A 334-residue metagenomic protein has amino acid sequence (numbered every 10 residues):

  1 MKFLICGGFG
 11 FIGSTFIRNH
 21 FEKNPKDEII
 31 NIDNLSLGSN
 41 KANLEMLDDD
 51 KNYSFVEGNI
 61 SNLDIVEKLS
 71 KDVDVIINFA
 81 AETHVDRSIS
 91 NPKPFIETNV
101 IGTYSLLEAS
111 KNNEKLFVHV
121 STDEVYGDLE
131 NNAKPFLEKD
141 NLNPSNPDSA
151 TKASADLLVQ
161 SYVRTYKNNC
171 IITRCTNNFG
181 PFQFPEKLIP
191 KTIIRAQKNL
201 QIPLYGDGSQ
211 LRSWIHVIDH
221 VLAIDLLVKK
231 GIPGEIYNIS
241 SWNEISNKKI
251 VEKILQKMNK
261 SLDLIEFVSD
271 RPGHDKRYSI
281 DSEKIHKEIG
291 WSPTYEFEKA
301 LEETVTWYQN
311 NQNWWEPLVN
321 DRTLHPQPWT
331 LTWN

Functional and structural regions predicted by a protein language model:
M1-N178, Y295, E303, Y308-N311 (+1 more regions): N-terminal Rossmann-like NAD(P)+-binding domain of SDR-like oxidoreductases, especially those catalyzing
F16-N19, I29, G58-S61, V75 (+3 more regions): C-terminal substrate-binding subdomain of Rossmann-fold SDR/epimerase-dehydratase oxidoreductases
P92, T173, P185-E186, G231: Active-site loop immediately N-terminal to the catalytic Tyr-X3-Lys motif of short-chain dehydrogenase/reductase
N132-K134, P185-I193, I254: A glycine/serine/threonine-rich, flexible loop-to-helix segment that serves as the NAD(P) cofactor-binding "lid"
S154, L158, Y162, T192 (+2 more regions): Hydrophobic alpha-helix immediately C-terminal to the catalytic Tyr-X-X-X-Lys motif of short-chain
N178-P181, N243-E244: Short beta->alpha junction loops/turns
G180, F184, S213-H216: Active-site helix-initiating loop/hinge in glycosyltransferases
